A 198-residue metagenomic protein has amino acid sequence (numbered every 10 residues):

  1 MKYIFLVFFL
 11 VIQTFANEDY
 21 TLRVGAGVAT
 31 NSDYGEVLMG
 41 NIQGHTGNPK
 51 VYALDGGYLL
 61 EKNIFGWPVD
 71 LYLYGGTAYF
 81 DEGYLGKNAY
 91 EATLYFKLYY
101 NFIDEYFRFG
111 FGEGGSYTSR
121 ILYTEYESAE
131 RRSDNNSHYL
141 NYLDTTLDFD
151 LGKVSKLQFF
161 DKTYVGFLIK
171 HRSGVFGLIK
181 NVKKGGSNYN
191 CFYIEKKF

Functional and structural regions predicted by a protein language model:
M1-D19: Cleavable N-terminal export/targeting peptides
A16-D19, L60-D70, N101-F109, G152-V165: Short loop/turn motifs that connect adjacent beta-strands in outer-membrane beta-barrel proteins
A16-K62, E195: Short glycine/proline- and aromatic-enriched beta-strand/turn motifs that initiate or cap beta-hairpins
E18, N48-Y52, N88-L94, E105 (+2 more regions): Residues that define the transmembrane beta-barrel architecture of outer-membrane proteins
L22-T30, L71-Y79, F109-Y117, T163-H171: Transmembrane beta-barrel strands of outer-membrane/channel proteins
A29-L38, L59-N63, G76-Y84, T118-L122 (+2 more regions): Sequence/structural signature of outer-membrane beta-barrel proteins
L54-L60, L94-Y100, F111-E113, T145-L151 (+1 more regions): Residues on the lipid-exposed face of transmembrane beta-strands in outer-membrane beta-barrel proteins
Y142-F198: Predominantly the C-terminal beta-signal and adjacent terminal strand-loop region of outer-membrane beta-barrel
